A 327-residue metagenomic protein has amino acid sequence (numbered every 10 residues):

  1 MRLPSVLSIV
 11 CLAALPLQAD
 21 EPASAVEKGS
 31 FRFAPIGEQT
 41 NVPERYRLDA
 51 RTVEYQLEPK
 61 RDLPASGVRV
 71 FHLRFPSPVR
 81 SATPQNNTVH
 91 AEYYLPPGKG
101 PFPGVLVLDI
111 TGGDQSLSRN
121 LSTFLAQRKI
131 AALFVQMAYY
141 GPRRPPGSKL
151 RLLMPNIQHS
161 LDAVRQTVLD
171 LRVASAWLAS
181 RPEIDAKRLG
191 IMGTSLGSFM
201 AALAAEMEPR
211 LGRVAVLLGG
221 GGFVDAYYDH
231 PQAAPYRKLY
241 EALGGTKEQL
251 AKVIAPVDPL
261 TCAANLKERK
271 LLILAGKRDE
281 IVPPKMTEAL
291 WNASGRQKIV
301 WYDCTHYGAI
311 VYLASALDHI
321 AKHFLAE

Functional and structural regions predicted by a protein language model:
L3, C11, P16-V79, T83 (+1 more regions): N-terminal targeting or regulatory segments adjacent to alpha/beta-hydrolase or S9 domains
V107-V168, Y228-A233: Cap/lid segment of the alpha/beta-hydrolase catalytic domain
L121, A201, R269, P283-N292: Short alpha-helix in the alpha/beta-hydrolase fold that links the catalytic acid
R151-T194: Gly/Ser-rich "nucleophile elbow"/oxyanion-hole loop immediately N-terminal to the catalytic nucleophile in hydrolases
M200-K247, W301, G308-A314: Hydrolase active-site cap/lid region
L266-K267, L272-A275, D279: Short beta-strand/loop motif that positions the catalytic acidic residue of the alpha/beta-hydrolase fold
K277-V282, H306-Y307: Acidic catalytic loop of the alpha/beta-hydrolase fold
E288-E327: C-terminal catalytic histidine-bearing segment of alpha/beta-hydrolase fold enzymes
